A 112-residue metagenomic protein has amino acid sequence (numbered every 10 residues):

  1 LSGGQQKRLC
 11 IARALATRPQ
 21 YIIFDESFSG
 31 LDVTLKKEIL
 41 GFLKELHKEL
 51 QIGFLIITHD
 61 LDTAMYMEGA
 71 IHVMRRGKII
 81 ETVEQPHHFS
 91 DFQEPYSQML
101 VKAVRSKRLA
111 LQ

Functional and structural regions predicted by a protein language model:
I11, I23: Hydrophobic anchor residue at the start of the ABC signature
R18: Conserved catalytic motifs of ABC-family nucleotide-binding domains
T58-H59: H-loop/switch region of ABC-family ATPase nucleotide-binding domains
A64-Y66: A short, surface-exposed alpha-helical micro-motif characterized by mixed small hydrophobic and charged/polar residues
A70, T82: Short, glycine/charged-rich "phosphate-handling" switch motifs in NTP-dependent and phosphotransfer domains
S90-Q112: C-terminal boundary and immediately downstream tail of ABC-type ATPase nucleotide-binding domains
